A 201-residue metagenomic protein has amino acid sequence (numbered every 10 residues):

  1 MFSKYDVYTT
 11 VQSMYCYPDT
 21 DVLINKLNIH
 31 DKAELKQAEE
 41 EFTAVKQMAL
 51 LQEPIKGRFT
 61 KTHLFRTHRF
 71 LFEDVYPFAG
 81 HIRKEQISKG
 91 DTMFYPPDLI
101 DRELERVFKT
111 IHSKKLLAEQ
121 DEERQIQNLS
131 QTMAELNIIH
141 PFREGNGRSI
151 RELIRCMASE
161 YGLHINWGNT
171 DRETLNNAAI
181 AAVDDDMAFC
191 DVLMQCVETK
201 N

Functional and structural regions predicted by a protein language model:
M1-N201: FIC/Doc superfamily catalytic core
